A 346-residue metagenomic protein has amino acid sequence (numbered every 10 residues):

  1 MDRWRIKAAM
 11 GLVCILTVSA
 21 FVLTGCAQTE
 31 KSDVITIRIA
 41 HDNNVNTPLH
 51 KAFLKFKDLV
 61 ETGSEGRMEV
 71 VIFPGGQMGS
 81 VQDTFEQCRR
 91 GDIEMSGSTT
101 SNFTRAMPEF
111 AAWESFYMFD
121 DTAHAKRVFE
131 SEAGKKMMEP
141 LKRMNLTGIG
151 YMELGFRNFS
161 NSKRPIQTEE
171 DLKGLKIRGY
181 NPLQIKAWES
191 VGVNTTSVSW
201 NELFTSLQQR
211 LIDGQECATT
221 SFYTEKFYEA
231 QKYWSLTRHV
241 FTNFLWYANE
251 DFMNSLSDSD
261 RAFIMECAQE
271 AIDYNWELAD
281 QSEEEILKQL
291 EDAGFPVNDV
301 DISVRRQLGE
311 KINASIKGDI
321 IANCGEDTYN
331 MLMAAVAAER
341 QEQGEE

Functional and structural regions predicted by a protein language model:
M1-R5: N-terminal secretory signal peptides that target proteins for export/translocation
I6-A27: Sec-dependent N-terminal signal peptides of Gram-positive bacterial secreted proteins and lipoproteins
C26-H124, A133, L141-E346: N-terminal secretory/targeting leader peptides
M138: Thiol/selenol-based redox catalytic cores and closely related redox-interacting motifs
